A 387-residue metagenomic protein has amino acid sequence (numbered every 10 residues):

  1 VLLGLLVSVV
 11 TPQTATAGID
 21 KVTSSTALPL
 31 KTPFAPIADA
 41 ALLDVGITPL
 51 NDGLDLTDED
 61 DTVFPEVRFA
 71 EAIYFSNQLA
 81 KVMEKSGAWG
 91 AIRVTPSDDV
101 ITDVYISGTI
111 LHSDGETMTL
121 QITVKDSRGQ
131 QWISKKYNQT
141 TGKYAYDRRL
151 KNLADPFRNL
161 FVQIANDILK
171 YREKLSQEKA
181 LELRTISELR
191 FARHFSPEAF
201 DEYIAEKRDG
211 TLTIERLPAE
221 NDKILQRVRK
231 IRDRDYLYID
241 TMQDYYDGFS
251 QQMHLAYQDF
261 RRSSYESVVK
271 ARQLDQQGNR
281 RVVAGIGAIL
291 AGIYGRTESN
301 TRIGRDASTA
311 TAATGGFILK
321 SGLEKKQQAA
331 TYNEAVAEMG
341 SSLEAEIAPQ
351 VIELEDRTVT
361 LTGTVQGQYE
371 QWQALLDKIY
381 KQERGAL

Functional and structural regions predicted by a protein language model:
V1-V9: Bacterial N-terminal signal peptides
A15-A40, T140-N279, T297-I303, G316-L387: C-terminal/domain-edge helix-coil "capping" segments
A41-V100, Q130, Q163, D167 (+3 more regions): N-terminal segment of the mature soluble domain
R93-T109, L183-R190: Acidic helix-start/capping segments at beta-turn-to-alpha-helix junctions
S107-R148: Amphipathic beta-strand/beta-sheet edge segments enriched in Tyr/Trp
R281-I293, T311-F317: Short, glycine/alanine-rich hydrophobic alpha-helices that insert into or span membranes
